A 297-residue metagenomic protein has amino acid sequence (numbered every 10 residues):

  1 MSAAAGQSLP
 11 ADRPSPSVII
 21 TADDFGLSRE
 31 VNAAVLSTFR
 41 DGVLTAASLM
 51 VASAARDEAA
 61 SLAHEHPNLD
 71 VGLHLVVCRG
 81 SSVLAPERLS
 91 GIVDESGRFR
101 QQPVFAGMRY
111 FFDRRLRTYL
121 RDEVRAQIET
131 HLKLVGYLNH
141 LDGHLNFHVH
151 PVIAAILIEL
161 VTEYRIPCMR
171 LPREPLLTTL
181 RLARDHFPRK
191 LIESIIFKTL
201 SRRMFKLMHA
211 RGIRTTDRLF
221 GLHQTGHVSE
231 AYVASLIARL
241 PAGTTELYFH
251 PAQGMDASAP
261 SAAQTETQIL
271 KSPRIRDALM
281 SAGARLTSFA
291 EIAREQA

Functional and structural regions predicted by a protein language model:
M1-I20, R29-H140, V152-A297: Terminal accessory/targeting
D24: His/Cys-centered metal/cofactor-coordination and adjacent catalytic loops
H144-N146: Conserved short loop/turn motifs at secondary-structure junctions
H148-H150: Active-site pocket-lining segments that scaffold enzyme catalytic pockets across diverse folds
